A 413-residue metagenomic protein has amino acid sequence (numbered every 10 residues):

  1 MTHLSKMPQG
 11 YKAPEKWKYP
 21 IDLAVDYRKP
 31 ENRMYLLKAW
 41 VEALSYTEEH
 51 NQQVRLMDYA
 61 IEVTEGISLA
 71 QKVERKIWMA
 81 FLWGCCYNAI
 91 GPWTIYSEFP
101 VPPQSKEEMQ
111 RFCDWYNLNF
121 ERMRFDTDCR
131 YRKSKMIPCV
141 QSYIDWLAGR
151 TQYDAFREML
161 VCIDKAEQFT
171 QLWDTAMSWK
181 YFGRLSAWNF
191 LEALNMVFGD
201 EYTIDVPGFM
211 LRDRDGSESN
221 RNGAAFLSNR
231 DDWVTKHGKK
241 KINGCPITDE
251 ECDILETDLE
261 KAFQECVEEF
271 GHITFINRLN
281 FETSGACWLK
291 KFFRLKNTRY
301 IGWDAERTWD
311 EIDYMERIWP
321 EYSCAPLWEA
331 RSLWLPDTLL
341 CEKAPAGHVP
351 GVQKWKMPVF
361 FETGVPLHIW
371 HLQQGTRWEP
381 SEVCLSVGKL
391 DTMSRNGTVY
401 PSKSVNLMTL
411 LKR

Functional and structural regions predicted by a protein language model:
M1-E62, Y153-C162, A166-Q171, W188-R413: C-terminal accessory module of base-excision DNA glycosylases/AP lyases that mediates lesion recognition and DNA
G10, R33, S68-Q71, K76 (+6 more regions): Intrinsically disordered, low-complexity regions enriched in Ser/Pro/Gly/Gln/His and often acidic
A39-D114, M159-K180, A193: Extended, structured, electrostatic nucleic-acid-contact surfaces
A70-A80, N119-D128, S228-K236: Basic, alpha-helical nucleic-acid-contacting "clamp/cap" segments
I95-E98, W115, R130, S142 (+6 more regions): Intrinsically disordered, low-complexity N-terminal regions enriched in serine/proline/glycine with scattered basic
E98-S134, P138: Short loop/hinge segments at the start of secondary-structure elements
E121-K180: Helix-hairpin-helix/helix-loop-helix acidic hairpins
